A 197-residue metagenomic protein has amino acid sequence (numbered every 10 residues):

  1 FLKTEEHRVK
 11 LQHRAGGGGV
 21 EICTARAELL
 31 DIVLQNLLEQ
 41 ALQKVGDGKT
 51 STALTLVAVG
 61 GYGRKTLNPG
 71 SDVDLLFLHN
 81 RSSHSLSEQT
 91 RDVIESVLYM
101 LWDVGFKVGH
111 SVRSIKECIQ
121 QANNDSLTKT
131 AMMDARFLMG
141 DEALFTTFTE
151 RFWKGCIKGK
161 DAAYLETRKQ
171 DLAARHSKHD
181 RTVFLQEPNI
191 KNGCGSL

Functional and structural regions predicted by a protein language model:
F1-L197: A nucleotide- and high-energy phosphate-metabolite-utilizing enzyme signature
